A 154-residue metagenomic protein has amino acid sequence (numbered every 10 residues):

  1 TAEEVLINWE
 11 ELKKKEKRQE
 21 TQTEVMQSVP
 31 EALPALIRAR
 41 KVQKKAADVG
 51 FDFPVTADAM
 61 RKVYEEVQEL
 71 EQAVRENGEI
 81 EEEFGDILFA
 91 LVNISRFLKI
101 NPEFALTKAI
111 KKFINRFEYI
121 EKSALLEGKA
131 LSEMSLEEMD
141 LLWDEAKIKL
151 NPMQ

Functional and structural regions predicted by a protein language model:
T1-F84, L88-Q154: Flexible "arm" and connector segments at domain edges
